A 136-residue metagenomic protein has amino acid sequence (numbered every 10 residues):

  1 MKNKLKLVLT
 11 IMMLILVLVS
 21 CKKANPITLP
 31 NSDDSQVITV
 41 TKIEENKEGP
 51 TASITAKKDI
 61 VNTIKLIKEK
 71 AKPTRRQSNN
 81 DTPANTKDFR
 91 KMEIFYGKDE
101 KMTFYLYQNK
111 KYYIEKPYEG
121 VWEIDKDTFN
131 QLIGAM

Functional and structural regions predicted by a protein language model:
K2-K6, S20-M136: Function-determining sites in protein domains
T10-V17: Bacterial N-terminal signal peptides
